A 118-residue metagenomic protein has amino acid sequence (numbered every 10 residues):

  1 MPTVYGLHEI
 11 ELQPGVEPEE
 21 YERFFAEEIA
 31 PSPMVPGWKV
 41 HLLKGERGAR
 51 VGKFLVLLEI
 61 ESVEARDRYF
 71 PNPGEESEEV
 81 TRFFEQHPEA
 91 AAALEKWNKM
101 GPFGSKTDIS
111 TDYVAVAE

Functional and structural regions predicted by a protein language model:
M1-V4, G48-R50: Short, flexible turn/loop "capping" segments at secondary-structure junctions
T3-E11: Active-site-flanking beta-strand signature of metal-NTP-handling nucleotidyl enzymes and homologous cyclase-like
E11, L57-E59: Short hydrophobic/aromatic beta-strand micro-patches that form the beta-sheet surface supporting nucleotide- or nucleic
E11-R23: Short, surface-exposed ligand-recognition loops at beta-strand->loop->(often short) alpha-helix junctions that present
E27-H41, A49-R50, E59-T111, A115-E118: An amphipathic, aromatic/His-enriched active-site/gating alpha helix that lines ligand/cofactor pockets
G52-F54: Residues on conserved beta-strands of the protein kinase catalytic domain
